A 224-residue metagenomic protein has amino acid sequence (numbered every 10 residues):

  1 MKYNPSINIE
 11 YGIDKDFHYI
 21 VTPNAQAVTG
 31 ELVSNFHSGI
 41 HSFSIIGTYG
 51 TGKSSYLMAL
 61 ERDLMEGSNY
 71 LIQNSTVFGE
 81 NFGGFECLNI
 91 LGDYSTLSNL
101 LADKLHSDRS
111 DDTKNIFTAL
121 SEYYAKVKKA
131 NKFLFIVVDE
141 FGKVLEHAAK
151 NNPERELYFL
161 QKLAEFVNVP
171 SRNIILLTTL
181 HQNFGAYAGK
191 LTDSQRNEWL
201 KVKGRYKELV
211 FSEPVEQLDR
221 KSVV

Functional and structural regions predicted by a protein language model:
M1-K2, V77-E86, I90-S95, E165-V224: Conserved P-loop NTPase catalytic core
M1-T51, M58-L64, D193-S222: Walker A/P-loop-proximal flanking segment of P-loop NTPase domains
T51, K143-K150, E165, V169 (+1 more regions): Residues immediately C-terminal
E61-E86, S110-T118, T192-D193: Flexible phosphate/Mg2+-sensing switch loops adjacent to catalytic phosphate-binding sites
L97-Y124: Short glycine-rich substrate-engagement loop in P-loop NTPases that contacts/grips substrate
V127-E156, L176-T179: Conserved P-loop NTPase "ATPase switch" module shared by AAA+ and STAND
K150-L163, K190-R196: Substrate-gripping "pore-loop 1 plus following alpha2 helix"
